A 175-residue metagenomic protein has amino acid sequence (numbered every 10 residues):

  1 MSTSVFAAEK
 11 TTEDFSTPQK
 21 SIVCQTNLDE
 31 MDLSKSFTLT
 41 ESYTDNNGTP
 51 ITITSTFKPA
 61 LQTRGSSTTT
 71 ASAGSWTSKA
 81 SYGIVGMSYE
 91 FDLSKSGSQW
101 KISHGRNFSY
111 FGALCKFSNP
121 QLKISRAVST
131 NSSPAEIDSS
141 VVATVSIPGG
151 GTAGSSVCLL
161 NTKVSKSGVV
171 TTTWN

Functional and structural regions predicted by a protein language model:
M1-I84: N-terminal prepro-regions of secreted/extracellular proteins
K58-N175: Mature secreted bioactive peptide module from preproproteins
